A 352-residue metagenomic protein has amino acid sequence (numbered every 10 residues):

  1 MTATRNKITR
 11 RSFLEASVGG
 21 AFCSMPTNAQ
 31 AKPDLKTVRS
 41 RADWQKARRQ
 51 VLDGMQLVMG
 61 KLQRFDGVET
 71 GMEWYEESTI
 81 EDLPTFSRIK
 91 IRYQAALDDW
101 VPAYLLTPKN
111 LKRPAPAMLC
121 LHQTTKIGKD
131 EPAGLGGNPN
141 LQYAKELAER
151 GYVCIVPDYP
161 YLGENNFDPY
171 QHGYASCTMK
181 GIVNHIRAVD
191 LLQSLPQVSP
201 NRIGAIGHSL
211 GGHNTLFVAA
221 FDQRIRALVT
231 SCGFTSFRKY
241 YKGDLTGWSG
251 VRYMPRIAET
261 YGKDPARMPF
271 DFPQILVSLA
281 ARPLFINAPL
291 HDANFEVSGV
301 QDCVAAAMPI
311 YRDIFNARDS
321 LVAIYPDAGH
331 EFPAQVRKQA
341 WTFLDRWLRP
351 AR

Functional and structural regions predicted by a protein language model:
T2-G20: N-terminal secretory signal peptides and thylakoid transit peptides that target proteins across membranes
M25-R39: C-terminal segment of N-terminal export signals and the immediately downstream linker at the start of the mature
E69-L111: N-terminal cap/lid segment of alpha/beta-hydrolase-fold proteins
R113, C120-S194, Y241-K242: Cap/lid segment of the alpha/beta-hydrolase catalytic domain
A188-T246: Primarily recognizes the serine-hydrolase "nucleophile elbow" in alpha/beta-hydrolase and SGNH/GDSL folds
T230-I275, E296-V304, R312-A317: Mobile cap/lid helix-loop segments that gate and shape the active-site cleft of serine hydrolases
I286-F295, D327: Conserved strand-to-loop "acid loop" that flanks and positions the catalytic carboxylate
A305-A306, I310-R352: C-terminal catalytic histidine-bearing segment of alpha/beta-hydrolase fold enzymes
